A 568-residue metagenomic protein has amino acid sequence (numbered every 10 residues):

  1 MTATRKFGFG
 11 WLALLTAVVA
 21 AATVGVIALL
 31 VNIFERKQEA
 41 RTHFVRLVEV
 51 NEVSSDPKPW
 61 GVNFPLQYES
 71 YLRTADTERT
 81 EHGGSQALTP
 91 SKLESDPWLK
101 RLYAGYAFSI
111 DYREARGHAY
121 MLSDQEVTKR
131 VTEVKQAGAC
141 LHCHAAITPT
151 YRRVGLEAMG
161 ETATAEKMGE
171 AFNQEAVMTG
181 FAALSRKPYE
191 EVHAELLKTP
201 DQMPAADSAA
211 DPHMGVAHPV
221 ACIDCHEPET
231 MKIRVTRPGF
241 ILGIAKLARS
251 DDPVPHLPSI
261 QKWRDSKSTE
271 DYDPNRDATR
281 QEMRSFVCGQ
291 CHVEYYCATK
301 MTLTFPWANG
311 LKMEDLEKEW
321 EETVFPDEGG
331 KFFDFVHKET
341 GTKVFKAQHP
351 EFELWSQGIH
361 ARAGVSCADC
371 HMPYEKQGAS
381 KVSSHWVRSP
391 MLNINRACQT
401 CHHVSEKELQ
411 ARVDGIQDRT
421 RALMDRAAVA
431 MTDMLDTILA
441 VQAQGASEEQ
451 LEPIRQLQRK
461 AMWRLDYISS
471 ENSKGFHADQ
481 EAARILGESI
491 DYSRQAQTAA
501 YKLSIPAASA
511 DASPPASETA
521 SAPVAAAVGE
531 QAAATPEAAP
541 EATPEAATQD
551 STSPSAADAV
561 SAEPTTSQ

Functional and structural regions predicted by a protein language model:
M1-A3: N-terminal secretory signal peptides that target proteins for export/translocation
R5, G10-T16, G25-Y112, R152-H218 (+5 more regions): Primarily the internal scaffold of c-type cytochrome electron-transfer domains, especially repeated/multiheme c-type
A104-V134, G138, A209: Asp/Glu-centered strand-loop micro-motifs enriched in Gly/Pro and often flanked by an aromatic residue
R130-Y151, L156, T164-E166: A cross-kingdom signal targeting lumenal/periplasmic-facing segments of multi-pass membrane and secretory-pathway
D511-A522, A533-E545, E563-T565: Ser/Thr-rich, Proline-interspersed low-complexity disordered segments
A556-Q568: N-terminal propeptides/low-complexity segments immediately following signal peptides in secreted or periplasmic proteins
